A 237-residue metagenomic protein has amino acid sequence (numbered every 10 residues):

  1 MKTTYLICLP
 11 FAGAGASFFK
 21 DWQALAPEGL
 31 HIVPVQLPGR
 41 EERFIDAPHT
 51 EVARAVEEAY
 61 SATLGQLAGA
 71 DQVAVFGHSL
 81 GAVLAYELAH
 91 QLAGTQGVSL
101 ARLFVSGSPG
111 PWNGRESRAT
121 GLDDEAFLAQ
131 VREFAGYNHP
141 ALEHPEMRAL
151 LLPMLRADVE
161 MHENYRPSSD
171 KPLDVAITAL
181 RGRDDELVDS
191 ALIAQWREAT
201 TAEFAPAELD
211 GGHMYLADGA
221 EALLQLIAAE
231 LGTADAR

Functional and structural regions predicted by a protein language model:
M1-R237: Non-catalytic, mobile gating and regulatory segments of ester bond hydrolases
